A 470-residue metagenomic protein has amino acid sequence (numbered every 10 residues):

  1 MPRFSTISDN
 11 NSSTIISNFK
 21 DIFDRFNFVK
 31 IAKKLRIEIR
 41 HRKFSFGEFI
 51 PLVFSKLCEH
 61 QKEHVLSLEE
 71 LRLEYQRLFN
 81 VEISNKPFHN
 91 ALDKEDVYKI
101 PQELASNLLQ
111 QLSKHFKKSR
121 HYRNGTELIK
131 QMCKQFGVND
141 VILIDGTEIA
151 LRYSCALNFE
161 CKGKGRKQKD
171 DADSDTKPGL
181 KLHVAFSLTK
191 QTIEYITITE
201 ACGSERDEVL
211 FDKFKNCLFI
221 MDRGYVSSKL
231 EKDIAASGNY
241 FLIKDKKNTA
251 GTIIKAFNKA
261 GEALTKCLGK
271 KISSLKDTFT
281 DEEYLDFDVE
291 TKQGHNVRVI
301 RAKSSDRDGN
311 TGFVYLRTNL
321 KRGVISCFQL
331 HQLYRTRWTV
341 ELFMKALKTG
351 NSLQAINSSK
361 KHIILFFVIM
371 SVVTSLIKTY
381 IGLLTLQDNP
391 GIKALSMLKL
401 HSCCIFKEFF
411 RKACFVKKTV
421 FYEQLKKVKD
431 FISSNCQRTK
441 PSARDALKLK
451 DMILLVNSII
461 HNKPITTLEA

Functional and structural regions predicted by a protein language model:
M1-L68, E103-L104, Q111, R123 (+4 more regions): Single, function-defining residue in the core of a domain
E63-F79: DNA-recognition alpha helix
N80-Y98: Major-groove recognition helix of helix-turn-helix-like DNA-binding domains
S84, L143-I144: Noncatalytic, basic helical substrate-engagement surface that gates or grips nucleic-acid strands
L92, I129-K130, N357-K361: Short secondary-structure capping micro-motifs at structural edges
K99-S119: Short Lys/Arg-enriched helix C-cap and helix-to-coil transition segments that create basic nucleic-acid-contact patches
K117-M132, E205-R206: A short, well-structured juxtamembrane/interface segment
